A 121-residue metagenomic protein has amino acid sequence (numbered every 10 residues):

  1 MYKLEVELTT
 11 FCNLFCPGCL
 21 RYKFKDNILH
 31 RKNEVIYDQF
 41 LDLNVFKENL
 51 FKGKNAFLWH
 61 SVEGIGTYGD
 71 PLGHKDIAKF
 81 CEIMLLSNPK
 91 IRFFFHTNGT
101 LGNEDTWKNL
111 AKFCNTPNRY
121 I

Functional and structural regions predicted by a protein language model:
M1-Y120: Conserved alpha-helical substructure of the radical SAM core
